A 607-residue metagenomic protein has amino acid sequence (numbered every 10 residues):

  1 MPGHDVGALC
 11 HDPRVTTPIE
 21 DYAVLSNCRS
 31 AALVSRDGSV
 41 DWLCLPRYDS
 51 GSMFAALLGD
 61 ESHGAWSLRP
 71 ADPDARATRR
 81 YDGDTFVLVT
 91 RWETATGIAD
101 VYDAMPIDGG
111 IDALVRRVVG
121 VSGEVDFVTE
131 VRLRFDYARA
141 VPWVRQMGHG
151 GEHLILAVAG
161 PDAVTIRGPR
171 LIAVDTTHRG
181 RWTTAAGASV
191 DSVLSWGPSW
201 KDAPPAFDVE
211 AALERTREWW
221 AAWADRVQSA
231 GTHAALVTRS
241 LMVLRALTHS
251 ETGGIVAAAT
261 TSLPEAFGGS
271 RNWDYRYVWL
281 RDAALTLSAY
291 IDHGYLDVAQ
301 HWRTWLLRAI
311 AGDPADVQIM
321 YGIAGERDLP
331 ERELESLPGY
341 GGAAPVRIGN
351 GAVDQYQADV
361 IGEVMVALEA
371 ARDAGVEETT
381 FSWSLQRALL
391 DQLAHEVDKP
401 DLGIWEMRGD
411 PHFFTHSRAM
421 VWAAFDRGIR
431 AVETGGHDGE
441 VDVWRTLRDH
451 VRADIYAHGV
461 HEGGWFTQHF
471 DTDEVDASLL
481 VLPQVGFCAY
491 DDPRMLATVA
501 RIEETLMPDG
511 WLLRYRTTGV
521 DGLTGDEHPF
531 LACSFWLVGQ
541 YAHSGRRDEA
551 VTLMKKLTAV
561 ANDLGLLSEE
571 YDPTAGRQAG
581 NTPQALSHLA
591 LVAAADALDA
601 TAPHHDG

Functional and structural regions predicted by a protein language model:
P2-G607: Acidic, mature catalytic/reactive cores of soluble proteins
